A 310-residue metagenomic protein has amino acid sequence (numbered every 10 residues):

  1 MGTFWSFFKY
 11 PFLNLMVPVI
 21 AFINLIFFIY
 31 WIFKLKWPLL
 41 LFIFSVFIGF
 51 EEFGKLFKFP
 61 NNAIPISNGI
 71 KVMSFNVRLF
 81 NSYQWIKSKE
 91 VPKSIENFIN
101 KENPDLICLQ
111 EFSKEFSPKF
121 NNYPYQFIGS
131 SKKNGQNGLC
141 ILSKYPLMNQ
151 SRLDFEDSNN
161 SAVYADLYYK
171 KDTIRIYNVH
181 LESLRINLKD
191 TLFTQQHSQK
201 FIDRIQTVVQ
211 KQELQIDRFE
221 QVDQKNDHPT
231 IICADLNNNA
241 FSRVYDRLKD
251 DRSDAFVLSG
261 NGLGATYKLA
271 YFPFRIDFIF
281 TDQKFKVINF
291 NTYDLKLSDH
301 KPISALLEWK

Functional and structural regions predicted by a protein language model:
M1-F120, K310: N-terminal, active-site-proximal structural segment of metallo-dependent hydrolase catalytic domains
M1-Y30, K36-I43, Q221-T230, L236-K310: Metal-dependent phosphoester-hydrolase catalytic domains
L13, K71-V77, V91-F116, A165 (+6 more regions): Active-site beta-strand/loop signature of hydrolases that rely on acidic residues for catalysis
F47-I66, K93-N97, L106-N187, N291-D294: Structured beta-strand-rich core segments of catalytic domains in phosphoester-bond hydrolases
V77-E90, R185-V208: Acidic/histidine-rich helix-loop elements that form or flank divalent-metal/phosphate-binding sites at the catalytic
L79-Y83, S113-S117, K133-Q136, N159 (+4 more regions): Active-site environment of divalent metal-dependent phosphoester hydrolases
Y83-K89, L153-F155, K268-A270, Y293: Short, solvent-exposed loop/turn segments at secondary-structure boundaries
K119-N122, D190, R243-D246: Short amphipathic alpha-helical segments
